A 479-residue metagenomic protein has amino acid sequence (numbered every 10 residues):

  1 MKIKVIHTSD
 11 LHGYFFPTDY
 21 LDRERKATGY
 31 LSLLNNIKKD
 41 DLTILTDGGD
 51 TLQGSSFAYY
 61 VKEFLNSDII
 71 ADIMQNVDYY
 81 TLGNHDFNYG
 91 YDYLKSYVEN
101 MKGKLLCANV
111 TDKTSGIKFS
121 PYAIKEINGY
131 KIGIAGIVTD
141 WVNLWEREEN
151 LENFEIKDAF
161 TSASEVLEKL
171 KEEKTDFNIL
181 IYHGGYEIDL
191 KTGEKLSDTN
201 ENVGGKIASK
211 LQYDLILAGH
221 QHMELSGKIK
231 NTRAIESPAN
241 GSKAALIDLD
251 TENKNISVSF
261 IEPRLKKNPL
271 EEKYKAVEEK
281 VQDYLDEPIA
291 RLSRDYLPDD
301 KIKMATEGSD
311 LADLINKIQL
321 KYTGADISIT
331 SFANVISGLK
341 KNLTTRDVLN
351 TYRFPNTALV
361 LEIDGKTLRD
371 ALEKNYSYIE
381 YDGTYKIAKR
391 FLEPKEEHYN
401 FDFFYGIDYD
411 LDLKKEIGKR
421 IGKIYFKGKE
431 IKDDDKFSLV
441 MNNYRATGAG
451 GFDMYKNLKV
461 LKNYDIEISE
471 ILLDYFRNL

Functional and structural regions predicted by a protein language model:
M1-K267, T306-I318, S377-I379, K459-E467 (+1 more regions): Acidic, metal/ion-coordinating pockets
K2, Y14, M101-A108, L314-N316 (+2 more regions): Feature captures C-terminal
H12-T18, L292-D300, F452-K456: Acidic/histidine-rich, surface-exposed loop or edge segments in extracytoplasmic proteins
Y30, S67, Y91, E271-Y274 (+6 more regions): Alpha-helix initiation and N-capping motif
N76, Q212, I229-K230, Y322-G324 (+2 more regions): Short, well-ordered loop/turn elements at secondary-structure boundaries
E173, N178-I181, A290-R291, D326-F332 (+1 more regions): Flexible, glycine/charged-enriched surface loops at secondary-structure junctions
T251-N342, T351, T447-G450, Y464 (+1 more regions): A short C-terminal boundary segment appended to hydrolase-like catalytic domains
